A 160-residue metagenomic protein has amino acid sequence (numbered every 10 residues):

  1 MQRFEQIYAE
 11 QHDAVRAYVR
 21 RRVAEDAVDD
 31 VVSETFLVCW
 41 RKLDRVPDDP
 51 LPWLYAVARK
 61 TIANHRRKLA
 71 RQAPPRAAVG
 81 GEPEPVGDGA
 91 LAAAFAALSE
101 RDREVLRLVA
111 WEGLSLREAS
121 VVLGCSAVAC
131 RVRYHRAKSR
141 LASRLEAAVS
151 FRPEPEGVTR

Functional and structural regions predicted by a protein language model:
M1-A17, E25, R45, R103: A short, charge-rich alpha-helical start-of-domain segment used by transcription regulators
I7, Q11, V15, V31 (+3 more regions): Residue-level preference for hydrophobic side chains embedded in well-ordered alpha helices
Y8, E25-K42, L114: Conserved RNAP core-binding helix
H12, R16, F36, S99 (+2 more regions): C-terminal flanking helix
R41, R45, Y55-A77, A147: Arg/Lys-rich amphipathic alpha helix in sigma70-family domain 2
R59, L123-S150: DNA-recognition helix of helix-turn-helix
N64, R71-F95, S115, S150 (+1 more regions): Internal acidic/polar
L98-G124: Short amphipathic alpha helix immediately N-terminal
